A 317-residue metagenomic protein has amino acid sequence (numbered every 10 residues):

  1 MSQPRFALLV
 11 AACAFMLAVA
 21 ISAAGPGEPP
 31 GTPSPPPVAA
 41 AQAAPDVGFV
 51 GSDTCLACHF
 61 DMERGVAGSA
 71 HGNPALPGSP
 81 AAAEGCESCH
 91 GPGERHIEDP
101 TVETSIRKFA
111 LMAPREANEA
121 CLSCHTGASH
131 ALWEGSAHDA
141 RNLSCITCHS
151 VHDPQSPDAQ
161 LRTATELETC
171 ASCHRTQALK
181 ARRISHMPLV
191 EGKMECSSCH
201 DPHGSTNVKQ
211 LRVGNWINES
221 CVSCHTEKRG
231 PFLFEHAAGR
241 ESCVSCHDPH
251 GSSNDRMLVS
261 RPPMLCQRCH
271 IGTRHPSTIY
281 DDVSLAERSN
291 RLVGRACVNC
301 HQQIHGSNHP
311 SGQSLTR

Functional and structural regions predicted by a protein language model:
Q3-L9, M16-R317: Short sequence/structural segments immediately N-terminal
